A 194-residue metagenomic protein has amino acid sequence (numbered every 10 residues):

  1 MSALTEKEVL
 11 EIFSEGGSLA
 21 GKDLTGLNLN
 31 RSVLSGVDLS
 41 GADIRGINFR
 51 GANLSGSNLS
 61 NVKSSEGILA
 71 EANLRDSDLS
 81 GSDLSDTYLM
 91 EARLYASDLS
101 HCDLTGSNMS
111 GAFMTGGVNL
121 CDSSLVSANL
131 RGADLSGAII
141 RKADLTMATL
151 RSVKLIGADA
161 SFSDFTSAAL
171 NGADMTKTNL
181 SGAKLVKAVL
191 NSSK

Functional and structural regions predicted by a protein language model:
A3-K194: Tandem repeat scaffolds
